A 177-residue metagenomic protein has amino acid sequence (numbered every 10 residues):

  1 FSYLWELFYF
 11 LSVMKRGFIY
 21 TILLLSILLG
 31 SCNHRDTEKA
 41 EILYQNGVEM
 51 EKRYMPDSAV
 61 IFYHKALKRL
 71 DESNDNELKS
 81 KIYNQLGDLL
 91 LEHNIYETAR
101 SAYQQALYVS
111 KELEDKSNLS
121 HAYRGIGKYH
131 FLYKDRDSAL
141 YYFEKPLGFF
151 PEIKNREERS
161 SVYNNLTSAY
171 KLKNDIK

Functional and structural regions predicted by a protein language model:
L28-S31: C-terminal motif of bacterial Sec signal peptides marking the signal peptidase cleavage site
N33-R35: Bacterial signal peptide processing site
E41-K52, L78-E92, S117-L132, F143 (+1 more regions): Conserved alpha-helical positions within TPR/SEL1-like repeat arrays
L67-K68, L107-V109, E114, E144-K154: Amphipathic alpha-helical segments of tetratricopeptide repeats
D71-E72, L91, K111-E112, F131 (+2 more regions): Helix-capping and short linker residues that terminate individual alpha-solenoid repeat units
